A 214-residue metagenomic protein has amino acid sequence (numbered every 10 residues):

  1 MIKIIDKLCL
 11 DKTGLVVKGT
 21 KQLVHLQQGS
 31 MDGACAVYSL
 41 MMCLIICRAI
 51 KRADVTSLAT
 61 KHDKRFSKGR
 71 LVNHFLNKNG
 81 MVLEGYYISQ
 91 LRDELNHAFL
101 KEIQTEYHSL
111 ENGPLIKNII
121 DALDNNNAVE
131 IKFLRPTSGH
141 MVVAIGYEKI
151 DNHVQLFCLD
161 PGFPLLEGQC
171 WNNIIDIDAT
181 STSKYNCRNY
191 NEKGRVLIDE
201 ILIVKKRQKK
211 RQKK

Functional and structural regions predicted by a protein language model:
M1-M31: Flexible propeptides and autoinhibitory/regulatory segments associated with cysteine proteases
I5-L15, F66-V72, I174, T180-S181: Charged, glycine/proline-rich intrinsically disordered loops and linkers
T20-Y107: Cysteine-nucleophile protease catalytic domains, especially the papain-like/related folds used in DUB/UBL proteases
K101-N112, E200-I201, K206: Generic structural motif
E106-L159: Active-site-adjacent substructure of cysteine-protease-like catalytic cores
Y147-K214: Noncatalytic regulatory segments and standalone regulatory/sensor domains
